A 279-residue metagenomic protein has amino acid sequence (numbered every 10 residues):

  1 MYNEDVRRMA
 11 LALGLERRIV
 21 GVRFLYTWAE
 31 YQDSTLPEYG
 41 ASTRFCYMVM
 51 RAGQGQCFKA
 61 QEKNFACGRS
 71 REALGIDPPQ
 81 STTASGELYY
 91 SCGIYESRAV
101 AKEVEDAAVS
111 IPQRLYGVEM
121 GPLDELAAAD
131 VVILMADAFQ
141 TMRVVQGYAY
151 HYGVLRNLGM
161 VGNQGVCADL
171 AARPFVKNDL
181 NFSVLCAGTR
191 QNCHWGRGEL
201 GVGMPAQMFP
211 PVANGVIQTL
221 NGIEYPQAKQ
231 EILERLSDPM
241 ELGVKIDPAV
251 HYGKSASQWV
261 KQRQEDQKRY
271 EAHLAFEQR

Functional and structural regions predicted by a protein language model:
Y2-R279: Acidic, serine/proline-rich low-complexity intrinsically disordered regions
